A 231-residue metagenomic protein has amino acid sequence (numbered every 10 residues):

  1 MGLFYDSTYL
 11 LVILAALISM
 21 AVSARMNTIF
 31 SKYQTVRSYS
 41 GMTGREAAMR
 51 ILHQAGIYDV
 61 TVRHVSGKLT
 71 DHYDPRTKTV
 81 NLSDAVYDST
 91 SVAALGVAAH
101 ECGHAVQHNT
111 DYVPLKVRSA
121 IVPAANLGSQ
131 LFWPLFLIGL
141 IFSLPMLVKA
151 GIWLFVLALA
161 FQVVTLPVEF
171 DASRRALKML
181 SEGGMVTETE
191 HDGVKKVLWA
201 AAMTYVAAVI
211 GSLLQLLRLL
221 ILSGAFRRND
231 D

Functional and structural regions predicted by a protein language model:
M1-F30, G139, P145-I152, A158-Q162: Hydrophobic alpha-helical transmembrane segments of small proteolipidic membrane proteins, enriched in energy-coupled
G2-F4, S23-L127, A160-D231: Polar-ligand-bearing catalytic/cofactor-coordination segments of membrane-embedded or membrane-tethered inner-membrane
L11-A15, L135, A200, T204: Small-residue packing motifs within transmembrane alpha-helices
A124-S173: Hydrophobic transmembrane alpha-helical segments that form the core helix bundle of multi-pass membrane enzymes
